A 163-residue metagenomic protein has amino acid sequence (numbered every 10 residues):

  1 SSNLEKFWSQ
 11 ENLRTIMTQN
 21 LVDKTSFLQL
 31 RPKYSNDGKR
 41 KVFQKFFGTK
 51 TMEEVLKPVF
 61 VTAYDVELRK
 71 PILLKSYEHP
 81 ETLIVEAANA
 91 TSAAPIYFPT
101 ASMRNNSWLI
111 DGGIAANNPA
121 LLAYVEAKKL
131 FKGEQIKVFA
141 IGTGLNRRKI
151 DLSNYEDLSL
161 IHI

Functional and structural regions predicted by a protein language model:
S1-F43, E81-A88, K137: Patatin-like phospholipase
D23-T25, E78, L152-S159: Short secondary-structure boundary/capping segments
S35, R40, M52-K129: Active-site gating loop/helix substructures
G48: Phosphate-facing sequence motifs and polybasic nucleic-acid/acidic-lipid-binding regions
I72-L73, R148-S153: Short, well-ordered secondary-structure micro-motifs
E126-I150: Hydrophobic, mid-to-C-terminal alpha-helical segments
I161-I163: Conserved small/polar residues in nucleotide/adenosyl-binding loops
